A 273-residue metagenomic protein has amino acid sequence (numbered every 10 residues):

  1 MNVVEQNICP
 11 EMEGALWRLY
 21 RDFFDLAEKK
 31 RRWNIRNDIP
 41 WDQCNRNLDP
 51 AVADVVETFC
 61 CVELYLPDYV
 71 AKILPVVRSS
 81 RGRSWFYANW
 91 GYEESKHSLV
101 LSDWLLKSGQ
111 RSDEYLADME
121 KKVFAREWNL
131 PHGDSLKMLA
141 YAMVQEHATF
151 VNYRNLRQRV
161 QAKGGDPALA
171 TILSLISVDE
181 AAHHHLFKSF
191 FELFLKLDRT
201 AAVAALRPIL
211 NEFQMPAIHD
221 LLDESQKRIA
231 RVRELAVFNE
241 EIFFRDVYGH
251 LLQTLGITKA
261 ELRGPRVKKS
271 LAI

Functional and structural regions predicted by a protein language model:
M1-I273: Non-heme di-metal
